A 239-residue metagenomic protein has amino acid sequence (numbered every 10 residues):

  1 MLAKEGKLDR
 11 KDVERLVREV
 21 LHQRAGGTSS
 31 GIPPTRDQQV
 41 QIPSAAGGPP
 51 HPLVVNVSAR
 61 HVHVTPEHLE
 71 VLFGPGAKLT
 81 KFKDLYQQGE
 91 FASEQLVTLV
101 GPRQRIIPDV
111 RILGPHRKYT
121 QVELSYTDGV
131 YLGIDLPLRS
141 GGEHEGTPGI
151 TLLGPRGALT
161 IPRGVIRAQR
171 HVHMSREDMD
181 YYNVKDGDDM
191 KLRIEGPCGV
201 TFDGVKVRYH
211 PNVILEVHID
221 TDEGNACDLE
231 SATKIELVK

Functional and structural regions predicted by a protein language model:
M1-G48: Protein-protein interaction and targeting regions used for scaffolding, dimerization, and localization
V17-A25, F73-A77, R103: Structural signal for hydrophobic packing residues in well-ordered secondary-structure cores of soluble enzyme domains
P49-L53: Short structural boundary motif marking the start of a folded domain
V54-P102, P108-P155, T160-R193, D203-K234: Short beta-strand-centered segments at strand-helix junctions
G196: Acidic, glycine-rich active-site loops and adjacent beta-strand->loop/helix elements that engage anionic groups
G199-T201: Short coil-to-beta-strand transition motifs
E236-K239: C-terminal edge-of-domain segments
